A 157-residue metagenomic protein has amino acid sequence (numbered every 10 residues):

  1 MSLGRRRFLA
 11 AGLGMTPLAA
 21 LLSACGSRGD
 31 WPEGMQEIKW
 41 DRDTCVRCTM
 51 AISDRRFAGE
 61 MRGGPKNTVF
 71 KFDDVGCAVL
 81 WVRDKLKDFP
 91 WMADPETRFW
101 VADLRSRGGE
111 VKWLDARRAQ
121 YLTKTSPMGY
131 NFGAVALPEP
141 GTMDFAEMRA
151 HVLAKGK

Functional and structural regions predicted by a protein language model:
M1-T16: N-terminal secretory signal peptides and thylakoid transit peptides that target proteins across membranes
M15, D84-K85, K155: Alpha-helix boundary/capping residues
S23-A24: C-terminal motif of bacterial Sec signal peptides marking the signal peptidase cleavage site
G29-D88: N-terminal secretory signal peptides
V69-W113: Mature extracytoplasmic domains of secretory-pathway proteins
T97-K157: Beta-strand-rich cores of mature extracytoplasmic or soluble domains
